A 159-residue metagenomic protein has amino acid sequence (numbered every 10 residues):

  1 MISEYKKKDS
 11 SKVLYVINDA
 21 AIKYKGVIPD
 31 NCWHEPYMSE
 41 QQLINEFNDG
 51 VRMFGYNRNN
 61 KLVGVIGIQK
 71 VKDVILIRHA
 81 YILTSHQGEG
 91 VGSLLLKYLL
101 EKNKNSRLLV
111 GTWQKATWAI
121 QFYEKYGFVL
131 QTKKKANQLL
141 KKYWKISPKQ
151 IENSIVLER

Functional and structural regions predicted by a protein language model:
M1-Y15: A short beta-loop-alpha structural element at the N-terminal edge of CoA-dependent acyl/N-acetyltransferase catalytic
N18-L43: Conserved GNAT-fold acetyl-CoA-binding loop/helix
Q42-F54, Q150-N153: A short helix-loop-beta-strand connector motif used in the catalytic cores of GNAT acetyltransferases and, in some
G55, K61-Q69, L76-Y81: Conserved beta-strand in the GNAT
A80-Q87, T112-Q114: A short, internal acetyl-CoA/4′-phosphopantetheine-binding micro-motif in the GNAT/acyltransferase core
I82, G88-E101, K125: Conserved acetyl-CoA-binding loop-helix of GNAT-fold acetyltransferases
S93-L94, K115-K133, N137-S147: Conserved active-site alpha-helix within GNAT-family acetyltransferase domains
K102-Q114: Conserved GNAT acetyl-CoA-binding A-motif
